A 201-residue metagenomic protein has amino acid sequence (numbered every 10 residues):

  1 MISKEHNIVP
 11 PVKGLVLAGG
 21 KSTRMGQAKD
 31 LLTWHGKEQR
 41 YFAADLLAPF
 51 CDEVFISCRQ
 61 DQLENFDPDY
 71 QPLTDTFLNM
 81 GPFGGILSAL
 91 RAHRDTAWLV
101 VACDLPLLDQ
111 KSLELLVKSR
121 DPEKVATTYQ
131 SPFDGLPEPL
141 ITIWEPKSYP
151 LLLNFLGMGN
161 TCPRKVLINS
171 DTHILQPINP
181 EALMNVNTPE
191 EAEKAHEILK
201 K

Functional and structural regions predicted by a protein language model:
I2-N160, K165-L183, P189-K200: Nucleotide and nucleotide-moiety/phosphate-recognizing core
